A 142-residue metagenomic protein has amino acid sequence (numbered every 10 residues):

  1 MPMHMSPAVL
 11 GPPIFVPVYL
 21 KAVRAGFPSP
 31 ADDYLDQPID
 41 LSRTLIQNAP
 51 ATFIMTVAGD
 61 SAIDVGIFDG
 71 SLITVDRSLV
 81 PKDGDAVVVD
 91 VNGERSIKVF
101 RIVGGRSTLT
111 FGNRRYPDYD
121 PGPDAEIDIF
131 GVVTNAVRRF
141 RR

Functional and structural regions predicted by a protein language model:
M1-I63, E94-R95, I102, R106-S107 (+4 more regions): Short, positionally conserved secondary-structure boundary motifs
T52, K82-V87, T108: Short, hydrophobic/aromatic-rich segments at coil-to-beta transitions
D64-F68: A short glycine-leucine-enriched loop at secondary-structure breakpoints that most characteristically corresponds
G70-S71, D85: Structural motif
S78-P81, G93-R95: Short, charged beta-turn/beta-strand-edge "cap" motif at the junction between a beta-strand and an adjacent loop
D90, K98: Compact nucleic-acid interaction/catalytic patches
